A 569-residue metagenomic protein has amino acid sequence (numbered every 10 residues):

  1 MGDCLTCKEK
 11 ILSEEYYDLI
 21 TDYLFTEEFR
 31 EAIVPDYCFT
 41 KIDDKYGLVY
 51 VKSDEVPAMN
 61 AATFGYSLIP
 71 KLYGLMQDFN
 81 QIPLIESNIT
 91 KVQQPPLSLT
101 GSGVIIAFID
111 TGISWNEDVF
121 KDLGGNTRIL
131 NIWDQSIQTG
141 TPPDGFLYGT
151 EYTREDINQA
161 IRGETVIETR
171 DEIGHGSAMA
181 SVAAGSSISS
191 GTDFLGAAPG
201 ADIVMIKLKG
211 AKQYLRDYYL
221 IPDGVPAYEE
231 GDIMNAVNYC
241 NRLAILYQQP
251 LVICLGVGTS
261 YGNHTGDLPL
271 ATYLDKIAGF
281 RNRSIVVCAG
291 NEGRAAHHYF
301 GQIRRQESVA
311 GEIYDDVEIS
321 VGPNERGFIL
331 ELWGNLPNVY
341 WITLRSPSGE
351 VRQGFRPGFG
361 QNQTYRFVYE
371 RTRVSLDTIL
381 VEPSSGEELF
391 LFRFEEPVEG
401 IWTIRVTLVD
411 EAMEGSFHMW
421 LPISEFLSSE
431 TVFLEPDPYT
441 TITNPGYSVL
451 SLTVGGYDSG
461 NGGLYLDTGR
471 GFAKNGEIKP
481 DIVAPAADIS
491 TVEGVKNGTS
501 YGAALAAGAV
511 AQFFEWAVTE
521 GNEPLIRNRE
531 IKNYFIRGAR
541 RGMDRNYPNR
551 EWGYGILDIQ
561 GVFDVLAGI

Functional and structural regions predicted by a protein language model:
M1-I105, T111-R128, G400, E435 (+1 more regions): Autoinhibitory propeptides
P70-G74, N235-T265, C288, T407-V409: Short acidic, glycine-rich surface-loop motifs adjacent to enzyme active sites
Q94-E229, E325-R326, P337-N338, S448-L450 (+3 more regions): Subtilisin-like serine protease catalytic core
W133-P142, F146-T153, A296-E387, V406-T407 (+1 more regions): Extracellular S/T/G-rich loop segment that most often corresponds to the catalytic His/Ser-adjacent loop
A180-A183, G191, V204-K212, N241-L251 (+4 more regions): Hydrolase catalytic cores
V252-I253, L270-E307, G555-D564: Catalytic cores of secreted or luminal carbohydrate-active enzymes
R326-F328, R393-E411: Noncatalytic modules at the cell exterior or secretory-pathway interfaces, chiefly beta-strand-rich lectin/adhesion
A412-S424: Edge beta-strands of jelly-roll/beta-sandwich modules across compartments, strongly enriched in secreted/luminal
